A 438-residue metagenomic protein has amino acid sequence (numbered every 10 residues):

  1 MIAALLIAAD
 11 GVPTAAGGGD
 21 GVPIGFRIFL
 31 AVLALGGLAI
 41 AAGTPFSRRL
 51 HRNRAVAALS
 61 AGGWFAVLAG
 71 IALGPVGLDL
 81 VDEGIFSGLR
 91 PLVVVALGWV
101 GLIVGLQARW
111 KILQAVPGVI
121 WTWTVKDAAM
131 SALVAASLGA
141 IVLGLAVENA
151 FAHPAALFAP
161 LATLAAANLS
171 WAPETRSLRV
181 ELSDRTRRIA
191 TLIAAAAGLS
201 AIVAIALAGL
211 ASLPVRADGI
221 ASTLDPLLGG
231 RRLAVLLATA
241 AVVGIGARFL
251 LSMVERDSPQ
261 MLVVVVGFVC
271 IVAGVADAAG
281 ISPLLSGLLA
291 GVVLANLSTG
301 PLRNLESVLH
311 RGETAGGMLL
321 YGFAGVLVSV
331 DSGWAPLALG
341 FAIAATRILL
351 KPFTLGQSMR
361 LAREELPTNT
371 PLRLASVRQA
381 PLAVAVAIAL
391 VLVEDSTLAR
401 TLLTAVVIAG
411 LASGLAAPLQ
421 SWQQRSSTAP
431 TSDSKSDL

Functional and structural regions predicted by a protein language model:
M1-I24: Short, strongly hydrophobic alpha-helical membrane anchors
G21-L38, I85-L102, F151-S170, L228-A240 (+3 more regions): Structural signature of hydrophobic alpha-helical transmembrane segments
V32-P45, V67-P75, D79-L80, V95-Q107 (+11 more regions): Transmembrane alpha-helical segments of multi-pass membrane transport proteins and ion-pumping complexes
I40-N53, G62, V67, W110-D184 (+3 more regions): Transmembrane alpha-helices that form the ion-translocation and gating core of multi-pass ion transport proteins
R49-A61, F65, A72-V119, L251-D257 (+3 more regions): Membrane-interface junctions of multi-pass transporters
W110-A115, V147, T175-A234, S252-M253: Alpha-helical transmembrane bundle and helix-membrane interface signal in multi-pass integral membrane proteins
V116-T122, D184-A206, A221-L227, L302-S307 (+2 more regions): Membrane-interface alpha-helices at helix entry/exit sites of multi-pass transporters
S427-L438: Short, highly charged, low-complexity non-transmembrane loops/tails of multi-pass membrane proteins
